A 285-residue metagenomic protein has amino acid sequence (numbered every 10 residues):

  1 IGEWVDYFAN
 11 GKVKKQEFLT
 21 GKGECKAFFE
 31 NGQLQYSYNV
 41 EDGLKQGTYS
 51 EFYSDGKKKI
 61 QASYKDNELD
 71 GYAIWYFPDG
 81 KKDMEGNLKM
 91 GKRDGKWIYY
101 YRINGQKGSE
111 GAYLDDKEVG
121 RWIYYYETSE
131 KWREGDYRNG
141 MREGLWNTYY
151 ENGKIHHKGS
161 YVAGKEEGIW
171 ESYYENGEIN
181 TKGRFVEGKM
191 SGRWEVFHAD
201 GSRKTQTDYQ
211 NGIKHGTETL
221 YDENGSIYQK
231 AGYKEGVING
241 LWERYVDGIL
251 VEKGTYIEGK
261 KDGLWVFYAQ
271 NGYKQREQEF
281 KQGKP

Functional and structural regions predicted by a protein language model:
I1-P285: Glycine/tyrosine- and acidic-biased, solvent-exposed loop/turn segments at the edges of beta-strands
